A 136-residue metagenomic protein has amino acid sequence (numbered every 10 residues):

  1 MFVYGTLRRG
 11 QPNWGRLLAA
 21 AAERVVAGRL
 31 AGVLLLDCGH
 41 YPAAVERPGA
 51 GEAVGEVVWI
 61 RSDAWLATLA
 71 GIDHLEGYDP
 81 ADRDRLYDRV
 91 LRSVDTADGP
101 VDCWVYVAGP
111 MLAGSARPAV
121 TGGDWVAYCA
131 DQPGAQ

Functional and structural regions predicted by a protein language model:
M1-Q136: Glycine-aromatic micro-motifs
